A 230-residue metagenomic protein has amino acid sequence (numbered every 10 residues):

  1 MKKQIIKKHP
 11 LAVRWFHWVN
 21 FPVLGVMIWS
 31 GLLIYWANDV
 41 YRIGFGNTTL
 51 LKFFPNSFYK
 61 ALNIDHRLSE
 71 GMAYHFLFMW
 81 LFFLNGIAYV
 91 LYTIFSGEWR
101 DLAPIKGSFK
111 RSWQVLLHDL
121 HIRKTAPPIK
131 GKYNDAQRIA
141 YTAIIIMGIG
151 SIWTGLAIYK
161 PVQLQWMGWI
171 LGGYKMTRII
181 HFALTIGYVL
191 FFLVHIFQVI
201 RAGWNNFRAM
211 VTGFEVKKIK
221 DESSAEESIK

Functional and structural regions predicted by a protein language model:
M1-K230: Membrane-embedded alpha-helical bundles that constitute the cytochrome b-like, heme-associated redox core of multi-pass
